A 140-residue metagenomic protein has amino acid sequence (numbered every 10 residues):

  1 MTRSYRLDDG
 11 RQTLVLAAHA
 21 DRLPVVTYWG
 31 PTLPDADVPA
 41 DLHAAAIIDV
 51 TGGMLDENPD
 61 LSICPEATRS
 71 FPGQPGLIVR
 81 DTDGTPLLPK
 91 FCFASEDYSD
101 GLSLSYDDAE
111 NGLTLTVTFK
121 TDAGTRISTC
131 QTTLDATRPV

Functional and structural regions predicted by a protein language model:
M1-V140: N-terminal accessory beta-strand-rich subdomains and adjacent acidic, glycine-rich linkers that precede catalytic cores
